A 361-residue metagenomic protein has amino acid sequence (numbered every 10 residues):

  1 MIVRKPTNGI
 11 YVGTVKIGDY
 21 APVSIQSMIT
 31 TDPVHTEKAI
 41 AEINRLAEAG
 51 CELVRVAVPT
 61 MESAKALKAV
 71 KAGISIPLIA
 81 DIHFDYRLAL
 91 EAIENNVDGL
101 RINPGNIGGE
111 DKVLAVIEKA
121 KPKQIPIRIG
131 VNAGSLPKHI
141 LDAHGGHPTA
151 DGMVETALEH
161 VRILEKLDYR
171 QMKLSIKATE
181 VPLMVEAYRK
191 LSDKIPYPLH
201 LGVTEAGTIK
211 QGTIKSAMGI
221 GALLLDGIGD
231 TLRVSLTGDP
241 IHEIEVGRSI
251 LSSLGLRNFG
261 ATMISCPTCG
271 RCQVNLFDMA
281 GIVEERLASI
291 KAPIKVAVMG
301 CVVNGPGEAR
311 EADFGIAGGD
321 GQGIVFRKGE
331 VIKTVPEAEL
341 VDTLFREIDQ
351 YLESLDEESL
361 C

Functional and structural regions predicted by a protein language model:
M1-M28, E285: N-terminal amphipathic alpha-helix/helix-capping segment at the start of soluble metabolic enzymes
Y20-K38, A57, I76-F84, I140-V154 (+1 more regions): Active-site mouth loops of central-metabolism enzymes
I25, D81, I129, L174 (+5 more regions): Conserved, mostly hydrophobic/aromatic
T30-T36, A47-K71, R101-G109, M172-V181: Glycine-rich, proline-tolerant flexible connector loops at the mouths of alpha/beta enzymes
M61-I82, A115-I127, Y188-L199, V283-E285: Alpha-helix-loop-beta-strand connector modules within alpha/beta enzyme cores
I74-I76, I93-L100, K121-Q124, S192-P198 (+3 more regions): Glycine-enriched alpha-helix->loop->beta-strand junction motifs that scaffold or abut catalytic
R87-R128: Hydrophobic or amphipathic alpha-helical targeting/insertion segments
N132, I140-K291: Catalytic alpha/beta core domains of metabolic enzymes, predominantly
